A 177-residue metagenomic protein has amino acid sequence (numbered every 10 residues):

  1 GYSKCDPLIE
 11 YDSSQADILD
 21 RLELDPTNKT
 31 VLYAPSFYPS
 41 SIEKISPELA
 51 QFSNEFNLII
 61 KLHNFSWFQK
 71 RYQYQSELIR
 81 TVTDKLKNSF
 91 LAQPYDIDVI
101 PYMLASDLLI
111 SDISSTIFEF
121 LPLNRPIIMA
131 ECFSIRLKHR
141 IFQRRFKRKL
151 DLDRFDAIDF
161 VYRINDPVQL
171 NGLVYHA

Functional and structural regions predicted by a protein language model:
G1-E43: A nucleotide-sugar donor-handling region in carbohydrate enzymes
Y2-C5, S36-S40, N64-W67, S115-T116 (+2 more regions): Short, solvent-exposed loop/turn segments at secondary-structure junctions
T30, N57, D107-L108: Structural motif
L32-A34, K61, A130: Short hydrophobic segments within beta-strands
S41-I60: Short hydrophobic signal-anchor/transmembrane segments that target glycosyltransferases and glycosylation machinery
I59-Y72: Glycosyltransferase donor-sugar binding loop
Y72-F118: Donor nucleotide-activated moiety binding/catalytic core segment of transferases that use nucleotide-activated donors
S115-A177: Catalytic binding pocket for nucleotide-activated donors in carbohydrate/polymer assembly enzymes
